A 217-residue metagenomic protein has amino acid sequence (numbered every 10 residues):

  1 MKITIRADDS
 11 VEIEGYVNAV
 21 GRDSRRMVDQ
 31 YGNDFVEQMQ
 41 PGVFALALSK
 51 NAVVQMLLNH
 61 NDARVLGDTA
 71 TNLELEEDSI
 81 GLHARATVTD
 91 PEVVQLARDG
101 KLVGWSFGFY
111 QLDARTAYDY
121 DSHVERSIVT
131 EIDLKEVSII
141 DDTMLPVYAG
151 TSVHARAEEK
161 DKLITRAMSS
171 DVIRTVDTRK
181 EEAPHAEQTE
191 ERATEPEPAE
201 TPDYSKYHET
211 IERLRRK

Functional and structural regions predicted by a protein language model:
M1-K180: Signature of dsDNA virion morphogenesis modules
Q40, L145, A183, E195-E197 (+1 more regions): Intrinsic-disorder/low-complexity coil detector
S170, R179, H185-Q188, A193: Activation corresponds to long, low-complexity, non-globular regions
Q188-K217: Terminal short linear interaction segments
